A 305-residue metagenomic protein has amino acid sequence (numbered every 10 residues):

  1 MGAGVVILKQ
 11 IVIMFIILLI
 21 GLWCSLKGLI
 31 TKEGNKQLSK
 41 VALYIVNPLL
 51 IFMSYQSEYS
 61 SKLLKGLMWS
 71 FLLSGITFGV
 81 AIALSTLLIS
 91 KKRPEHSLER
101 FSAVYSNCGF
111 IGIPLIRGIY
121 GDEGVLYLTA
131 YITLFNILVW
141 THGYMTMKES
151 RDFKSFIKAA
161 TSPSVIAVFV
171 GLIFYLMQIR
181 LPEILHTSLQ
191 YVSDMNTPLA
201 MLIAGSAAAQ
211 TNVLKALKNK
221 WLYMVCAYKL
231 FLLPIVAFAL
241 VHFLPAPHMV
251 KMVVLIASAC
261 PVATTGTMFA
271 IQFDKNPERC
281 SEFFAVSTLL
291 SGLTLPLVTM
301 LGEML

Functional and structural regions predicted by a protein language model:
M1-L305: Alpha-helical transmembrane segments of multi-pass small-molecule/ion transporters
